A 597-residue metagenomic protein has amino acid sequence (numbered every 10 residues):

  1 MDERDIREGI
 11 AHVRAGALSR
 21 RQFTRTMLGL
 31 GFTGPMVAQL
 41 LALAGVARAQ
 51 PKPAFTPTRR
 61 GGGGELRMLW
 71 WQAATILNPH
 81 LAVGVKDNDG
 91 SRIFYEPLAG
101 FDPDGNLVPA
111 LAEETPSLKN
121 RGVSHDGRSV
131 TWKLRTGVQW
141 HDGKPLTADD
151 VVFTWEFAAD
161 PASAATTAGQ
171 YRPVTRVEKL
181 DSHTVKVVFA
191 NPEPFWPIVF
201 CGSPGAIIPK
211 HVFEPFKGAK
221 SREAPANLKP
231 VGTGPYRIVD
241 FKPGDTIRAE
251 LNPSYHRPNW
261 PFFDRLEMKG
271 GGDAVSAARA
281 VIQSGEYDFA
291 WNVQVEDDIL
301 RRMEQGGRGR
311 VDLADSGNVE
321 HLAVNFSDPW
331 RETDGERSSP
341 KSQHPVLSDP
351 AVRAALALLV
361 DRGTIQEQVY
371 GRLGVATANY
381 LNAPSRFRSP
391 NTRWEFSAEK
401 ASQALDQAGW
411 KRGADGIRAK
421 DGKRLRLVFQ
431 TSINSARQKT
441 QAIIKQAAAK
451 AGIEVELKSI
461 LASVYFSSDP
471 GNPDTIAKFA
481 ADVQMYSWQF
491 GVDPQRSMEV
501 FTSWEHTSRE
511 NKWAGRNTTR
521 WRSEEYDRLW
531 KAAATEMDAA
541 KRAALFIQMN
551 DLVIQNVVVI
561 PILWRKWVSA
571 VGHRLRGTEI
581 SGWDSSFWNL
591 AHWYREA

Functional and structural regions predicted by a protein language model:
D2-L18, Q22, T26, Q50-R60 (+12 more regions): Extracytoplasmic/periplasmic ligand-capture domains
Q22-R48: N-terminal export signals
W70-N120: Protein kinase glycine-rich loop
A74-L77, E193-W196, A376: Primarily extracytoplasmic ectodomains and periplasmic/lumenal surface modules that are beta-strand-rich
T167-K217, D240: Surface-exposed binding/hinge segments that line and control ligand-binding clefts or catalytic entry sites
I562: Active-site-proximal polar cores
